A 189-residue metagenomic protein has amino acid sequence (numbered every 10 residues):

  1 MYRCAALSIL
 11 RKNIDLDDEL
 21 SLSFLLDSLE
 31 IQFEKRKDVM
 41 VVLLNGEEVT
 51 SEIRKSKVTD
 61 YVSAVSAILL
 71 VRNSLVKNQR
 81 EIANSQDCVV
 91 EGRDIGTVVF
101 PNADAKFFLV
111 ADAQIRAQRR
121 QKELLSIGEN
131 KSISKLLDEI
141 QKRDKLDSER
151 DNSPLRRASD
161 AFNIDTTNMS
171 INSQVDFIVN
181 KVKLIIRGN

Functional and structural regions predicted by a protein language model:
M1-K55: N-terminal phosphate/diphosphate-binding loop that engages ATP/GTP or pyrophosphate donors across diverse enzyme folds
C4, D17, S21, K57 (+10 more regions): Charged, alpha-helix-enriched surfaces in structured cytosolic catalytic cores of large nucleotide-utilizing machines
S8, I82, I185: Short alpha-helical functional segments enriched in proximate histidine and acidic residues
L10-I14, L125, K145, K183-L184: Non-catalytic alpha-helical coupling and interface elements of nucleotide-dependent molecular machines and regulators
D18-L20, L26-D27, R120-I127, L137-I140: Conserved P-loop NTPase catalytic core
E34-R36, Q79-Q86, R93, T97-V98 (+2 more regions): Small-molecule kinase domains that catalyze NTP-dependent phosphoryl transfer to phosphate-bearing small molecules
T50-V62, S66, L70-I127: ATP-dependent NMP and nucleoside kinases share a basic, alpha-helical "lid"
N180-N189: Generic C-terminal helix-cap and adjacent flexible tail
